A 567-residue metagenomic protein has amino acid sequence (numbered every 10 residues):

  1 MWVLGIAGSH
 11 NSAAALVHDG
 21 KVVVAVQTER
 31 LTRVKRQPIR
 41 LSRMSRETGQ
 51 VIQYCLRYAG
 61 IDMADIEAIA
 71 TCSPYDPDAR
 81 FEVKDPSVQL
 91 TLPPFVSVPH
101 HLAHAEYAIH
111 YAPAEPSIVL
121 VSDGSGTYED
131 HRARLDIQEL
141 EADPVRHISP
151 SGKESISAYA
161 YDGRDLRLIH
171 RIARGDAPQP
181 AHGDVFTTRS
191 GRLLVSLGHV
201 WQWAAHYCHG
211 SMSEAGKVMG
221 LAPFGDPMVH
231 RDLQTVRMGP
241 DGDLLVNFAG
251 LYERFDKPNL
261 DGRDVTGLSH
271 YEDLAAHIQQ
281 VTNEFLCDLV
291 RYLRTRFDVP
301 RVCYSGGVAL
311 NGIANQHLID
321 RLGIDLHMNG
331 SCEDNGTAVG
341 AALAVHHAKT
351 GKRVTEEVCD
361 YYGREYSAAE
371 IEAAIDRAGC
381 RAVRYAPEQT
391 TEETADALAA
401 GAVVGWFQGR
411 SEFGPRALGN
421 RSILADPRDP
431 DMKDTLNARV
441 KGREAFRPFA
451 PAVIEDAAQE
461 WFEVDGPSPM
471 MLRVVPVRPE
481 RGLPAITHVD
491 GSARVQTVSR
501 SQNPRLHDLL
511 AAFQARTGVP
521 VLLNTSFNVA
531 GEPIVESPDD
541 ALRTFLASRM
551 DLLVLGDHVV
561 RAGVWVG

Functional and structural regions predicted by a protein language model:
M1-L4: Extreme N-terminal starter segment of soluble prokaryotic enzymes
A7-K35, S87-V246, R291, P300-R301 (+1 more regions): Flexible beta->alpha loop and helix N-cap segments adjacent to enzyme active/binding sites
S9-A13, V17-S87, T91, G225-H277 (+1 more regions): Conserved active-site "lid/cap" helical segment
D62-D65, A114-E115, R296-P300: Short helix-loop-beta connector
I66, S73-P77, R301-L318: Glycine-rich phosphate-binding loops at beta-strand->alpha-helix junctions
I69-C72, D123, S305, G556: Conserved residues at the C-terminal ends of beta-strands
Y75-A79, G126, S149, Y159 (+2 more regions): A structural motif shared across PLP-dependent enzymes of the aminotransferase-like
A276-V302: Phosphate/ATP-binding catalytic cores across multiple sugar-kinase/actin-like superfamilies, primarily ASKHA
